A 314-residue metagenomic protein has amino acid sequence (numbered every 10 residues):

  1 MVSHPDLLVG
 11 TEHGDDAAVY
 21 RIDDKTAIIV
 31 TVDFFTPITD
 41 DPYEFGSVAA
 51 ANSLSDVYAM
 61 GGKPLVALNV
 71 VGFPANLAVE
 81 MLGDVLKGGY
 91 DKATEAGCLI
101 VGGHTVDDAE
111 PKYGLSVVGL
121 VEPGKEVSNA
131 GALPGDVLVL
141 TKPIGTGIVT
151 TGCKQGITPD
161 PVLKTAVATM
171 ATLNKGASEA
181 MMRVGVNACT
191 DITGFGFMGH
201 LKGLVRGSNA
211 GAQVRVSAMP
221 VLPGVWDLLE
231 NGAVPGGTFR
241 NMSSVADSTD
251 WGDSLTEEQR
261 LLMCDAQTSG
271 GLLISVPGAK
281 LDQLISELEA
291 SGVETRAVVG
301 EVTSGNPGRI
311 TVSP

Functional and structural regions predicted by a protein language model:
M1-P314: Helix-biased detector of long, well-ordered alpha-helical tracts
